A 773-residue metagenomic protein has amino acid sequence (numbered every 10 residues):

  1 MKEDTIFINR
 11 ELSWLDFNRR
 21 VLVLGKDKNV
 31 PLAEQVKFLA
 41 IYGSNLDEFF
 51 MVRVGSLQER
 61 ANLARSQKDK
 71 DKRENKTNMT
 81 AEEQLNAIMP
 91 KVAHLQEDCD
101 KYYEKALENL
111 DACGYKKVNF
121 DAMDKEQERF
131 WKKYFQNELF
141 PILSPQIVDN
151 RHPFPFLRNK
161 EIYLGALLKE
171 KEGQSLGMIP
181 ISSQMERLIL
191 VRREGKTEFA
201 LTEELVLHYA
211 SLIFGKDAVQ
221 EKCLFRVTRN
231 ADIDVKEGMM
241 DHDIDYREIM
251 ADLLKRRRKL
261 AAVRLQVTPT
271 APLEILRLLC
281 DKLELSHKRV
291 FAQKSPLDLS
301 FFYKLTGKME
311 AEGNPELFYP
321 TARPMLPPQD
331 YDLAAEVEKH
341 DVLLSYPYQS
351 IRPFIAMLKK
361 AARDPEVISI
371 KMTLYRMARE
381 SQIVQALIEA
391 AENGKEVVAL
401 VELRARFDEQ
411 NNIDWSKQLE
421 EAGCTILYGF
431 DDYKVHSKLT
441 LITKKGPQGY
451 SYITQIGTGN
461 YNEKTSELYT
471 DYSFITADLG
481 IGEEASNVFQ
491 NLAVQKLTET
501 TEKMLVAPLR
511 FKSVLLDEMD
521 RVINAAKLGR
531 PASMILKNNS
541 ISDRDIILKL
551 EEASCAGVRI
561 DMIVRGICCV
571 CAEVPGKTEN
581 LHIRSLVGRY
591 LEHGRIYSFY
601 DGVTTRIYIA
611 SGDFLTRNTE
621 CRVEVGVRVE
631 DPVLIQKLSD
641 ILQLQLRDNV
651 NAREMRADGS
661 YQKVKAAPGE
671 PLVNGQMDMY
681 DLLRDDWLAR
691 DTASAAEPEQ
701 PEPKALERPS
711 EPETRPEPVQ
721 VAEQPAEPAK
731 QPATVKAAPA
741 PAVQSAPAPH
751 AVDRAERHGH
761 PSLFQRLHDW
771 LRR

Functional and structural regions predicted by a protein language model:
M1-M534, E552, A556, C568-R773: N-terminal localization/anchoring segments of enzymes in phospholipid and broader phosphate metabolism
R544: Active-site glycine- and acidic-residue-rich loops that bind and position anionic ligands or nucleotide-like cofactors
R559-I563: Hydrophobic alpha/beta core scaffold segments
